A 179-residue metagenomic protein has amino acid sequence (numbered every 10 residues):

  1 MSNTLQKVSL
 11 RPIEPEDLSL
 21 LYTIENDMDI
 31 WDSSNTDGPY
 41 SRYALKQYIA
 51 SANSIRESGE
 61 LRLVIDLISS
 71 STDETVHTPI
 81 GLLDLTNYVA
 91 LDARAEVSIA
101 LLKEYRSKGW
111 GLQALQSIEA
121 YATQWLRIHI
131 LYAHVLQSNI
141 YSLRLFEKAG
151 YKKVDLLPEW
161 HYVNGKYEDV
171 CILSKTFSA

Functional and structural regions predicted by a protein language model:
M1-D17, E74-A179: Acyl-donor (CoA/ACP) binding surface of acyl/acetyltransferases
M1-K46, A179: A short, well-structured alpha-helix characteristic of acyl/acetyltransferase catalytic modules
L45-Y48, V154-L156: Short Pro/Gly-enriched beta-strand edge/turn motifs at strand-loop
A50-V64: A short helix-loop-beta-strand connector motif used in the catalytic cores of GNAT acetyltransferases and, in some
E60-G81: Conserved beta-hairpin
